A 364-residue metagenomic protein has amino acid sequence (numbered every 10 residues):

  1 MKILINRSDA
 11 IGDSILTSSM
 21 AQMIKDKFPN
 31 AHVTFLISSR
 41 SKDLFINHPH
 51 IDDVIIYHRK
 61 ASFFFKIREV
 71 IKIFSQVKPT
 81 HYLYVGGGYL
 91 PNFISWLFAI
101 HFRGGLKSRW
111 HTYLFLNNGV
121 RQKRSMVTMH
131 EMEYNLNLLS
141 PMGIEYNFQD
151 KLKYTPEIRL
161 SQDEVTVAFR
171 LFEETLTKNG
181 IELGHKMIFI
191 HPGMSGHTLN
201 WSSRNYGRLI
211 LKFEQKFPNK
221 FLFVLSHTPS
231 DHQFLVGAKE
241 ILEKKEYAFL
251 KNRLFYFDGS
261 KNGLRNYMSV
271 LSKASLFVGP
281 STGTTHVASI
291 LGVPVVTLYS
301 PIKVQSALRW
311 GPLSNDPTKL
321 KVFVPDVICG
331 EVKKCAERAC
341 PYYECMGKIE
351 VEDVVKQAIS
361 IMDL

Functional and structural regions predicted by a protein language model:
M1-L364: Catalytic machinery of carbohydrate-active enzymes, primarily nucleotide-sugar-dependent glycosyltransferases
